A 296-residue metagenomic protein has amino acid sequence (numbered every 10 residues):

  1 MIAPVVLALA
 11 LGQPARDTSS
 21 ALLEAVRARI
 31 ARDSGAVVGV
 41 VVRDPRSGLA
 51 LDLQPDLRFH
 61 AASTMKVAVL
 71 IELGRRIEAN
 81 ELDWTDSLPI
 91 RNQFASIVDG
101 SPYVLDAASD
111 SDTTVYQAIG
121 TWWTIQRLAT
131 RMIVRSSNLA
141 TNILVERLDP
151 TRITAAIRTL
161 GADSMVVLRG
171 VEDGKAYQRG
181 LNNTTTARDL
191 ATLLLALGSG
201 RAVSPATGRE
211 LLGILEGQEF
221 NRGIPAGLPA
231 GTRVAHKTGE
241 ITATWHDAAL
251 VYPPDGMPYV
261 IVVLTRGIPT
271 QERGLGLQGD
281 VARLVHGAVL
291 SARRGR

Functional and structural regions predicted by a protein language model:
I2-G12: Sec-dependent N-terminal signal peptides
A15-R29, A50, R147-D149, T192-R222 (+2 more regions): Structured C-terminal helix/loop/strand segments within mature extracytoplasmic catalytic/sensor domains
R16-L23, R58-V67, E81, A118-Q126 (+6 more regions): Solvent-exposed, acidic/flexible segments
A28-F59: Short, conserved catalytic-motif segment at the N-terminal edge
V37-V38, G120-I125, A129, R135-S199: Mid-domain, small-residue-enriched loop/turn segments at the edges of structured enzyme/sensor domains
V38-R43, L82-L88, A140-V145, S164-G170 (+3 more regions): Surface-exposed patches in mature extracellular/periplasmic domains of secreted proteins
G48, H60-I90, M132, I261: Active-site SXXK
R75-R127: Active-site-proximal loop and beta-strand segments within enzyme catalytic domains
